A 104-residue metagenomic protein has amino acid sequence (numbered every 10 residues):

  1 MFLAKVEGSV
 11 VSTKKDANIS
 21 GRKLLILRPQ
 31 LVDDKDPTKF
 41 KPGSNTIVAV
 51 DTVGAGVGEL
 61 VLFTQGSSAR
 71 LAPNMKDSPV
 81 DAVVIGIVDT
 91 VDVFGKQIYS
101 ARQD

Functional and structural regions predicted by a protein language model:
S9, Q30, G66-S67: Short, surface-exposed secondary-structure boundary micro-motifs
I19-L27: Short aromatic-glycine-enriched beta-strand elements
K39-I47: Short, structured beta-strand/loop micro-motifs enriched in basic residues and often containing a Trp
L62, A69-D104: C-terminal structural segments of small proteins and small subunits
